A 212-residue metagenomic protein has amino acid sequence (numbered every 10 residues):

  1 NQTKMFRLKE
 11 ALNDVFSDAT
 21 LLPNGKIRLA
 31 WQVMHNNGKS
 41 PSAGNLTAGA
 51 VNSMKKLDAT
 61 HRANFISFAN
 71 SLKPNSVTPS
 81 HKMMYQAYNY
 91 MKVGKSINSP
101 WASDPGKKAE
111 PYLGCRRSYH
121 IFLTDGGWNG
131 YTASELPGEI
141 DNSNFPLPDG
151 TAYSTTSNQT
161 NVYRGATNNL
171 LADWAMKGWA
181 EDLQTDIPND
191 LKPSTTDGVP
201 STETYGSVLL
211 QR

Functional and structural regions predicted by a protein language model:
N1-R212: P/S/T/G-enriched low-complexity
